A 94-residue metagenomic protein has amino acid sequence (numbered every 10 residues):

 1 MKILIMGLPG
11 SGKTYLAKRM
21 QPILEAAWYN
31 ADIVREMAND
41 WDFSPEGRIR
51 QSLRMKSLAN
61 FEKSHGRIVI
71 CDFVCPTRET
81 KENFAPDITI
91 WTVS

Functional and structural regions predicted by a protein language model:
K2: Walker A (P-loop) ATP-phosphate-binding motif of ABC ATPase nucleotide-binding domains
I5: Hydrophobic anchor at the beta1->P-loop junction of P-loop NTPases
L8: P-loop (Walker A) phosphate-binding loop of NTP-binding proteins
S11: ATP-binding Walker
T14: Walker A/P-loop
A17-F61: Conserved substrate/cofactor phosphate-moiety recognition/catalytic segment in nucleotide-dependent phosphotransferases
I33, V93-S94: Short, acidic/turn-prone active-site loops that include or flank metal/cofactor- and phosphate-binding residues
E46-V93: Glycine-rich phosphate-binding loop used to anchor ATP phosphates in small-molecule kinases, encompassing both
